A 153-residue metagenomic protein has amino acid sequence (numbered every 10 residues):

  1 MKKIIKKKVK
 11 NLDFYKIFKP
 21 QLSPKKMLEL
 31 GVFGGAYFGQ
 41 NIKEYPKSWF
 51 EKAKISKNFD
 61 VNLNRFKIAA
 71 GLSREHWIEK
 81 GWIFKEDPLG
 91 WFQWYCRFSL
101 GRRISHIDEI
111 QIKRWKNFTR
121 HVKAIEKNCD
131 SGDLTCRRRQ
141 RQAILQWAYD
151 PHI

Functional and structural regions predicted by a protein language model:
M1-E86, G90, R102, K123-A143: Compositionally biased, intrinsically disordered low-complexity regions enriched for acidic
W94, F98-I153: Intrinsically disordered, low-complexity, Lys/Arg-biased terminal tails
